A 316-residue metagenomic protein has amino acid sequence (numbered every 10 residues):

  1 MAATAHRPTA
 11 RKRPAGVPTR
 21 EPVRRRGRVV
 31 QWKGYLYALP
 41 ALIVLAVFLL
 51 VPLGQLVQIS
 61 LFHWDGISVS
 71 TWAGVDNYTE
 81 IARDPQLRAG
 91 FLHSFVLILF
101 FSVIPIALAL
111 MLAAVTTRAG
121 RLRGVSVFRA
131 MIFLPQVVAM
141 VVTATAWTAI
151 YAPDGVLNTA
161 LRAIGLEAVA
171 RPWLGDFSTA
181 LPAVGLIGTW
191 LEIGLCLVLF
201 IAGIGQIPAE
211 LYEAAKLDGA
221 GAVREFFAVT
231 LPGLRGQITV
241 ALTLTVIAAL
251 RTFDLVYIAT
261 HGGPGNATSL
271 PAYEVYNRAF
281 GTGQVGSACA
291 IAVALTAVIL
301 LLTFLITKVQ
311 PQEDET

Functional and structural regions predicted by a protein language model:
M1-E21: Short, intrinsically disordered terminal tails adjacent to the first/last structured region
A3, V23-R26, G54-Q55: Gly/Trp-centered helix-boundary motif
P14, V29, I164-L166: Short, aromatic- and cysteine-enriched interfacial helices/patches that mediate contacts at lipid membranes
P18-R24, L255-I258: Short glycine/proline-rich turn/loop motifs
P22-L36: A detector for short, charged/polar N-terminal pre-domain segments
K33-T316: A structural signal for multi-pass alpha-helical bundles of membrane permease subunits that mediate small-molecule
